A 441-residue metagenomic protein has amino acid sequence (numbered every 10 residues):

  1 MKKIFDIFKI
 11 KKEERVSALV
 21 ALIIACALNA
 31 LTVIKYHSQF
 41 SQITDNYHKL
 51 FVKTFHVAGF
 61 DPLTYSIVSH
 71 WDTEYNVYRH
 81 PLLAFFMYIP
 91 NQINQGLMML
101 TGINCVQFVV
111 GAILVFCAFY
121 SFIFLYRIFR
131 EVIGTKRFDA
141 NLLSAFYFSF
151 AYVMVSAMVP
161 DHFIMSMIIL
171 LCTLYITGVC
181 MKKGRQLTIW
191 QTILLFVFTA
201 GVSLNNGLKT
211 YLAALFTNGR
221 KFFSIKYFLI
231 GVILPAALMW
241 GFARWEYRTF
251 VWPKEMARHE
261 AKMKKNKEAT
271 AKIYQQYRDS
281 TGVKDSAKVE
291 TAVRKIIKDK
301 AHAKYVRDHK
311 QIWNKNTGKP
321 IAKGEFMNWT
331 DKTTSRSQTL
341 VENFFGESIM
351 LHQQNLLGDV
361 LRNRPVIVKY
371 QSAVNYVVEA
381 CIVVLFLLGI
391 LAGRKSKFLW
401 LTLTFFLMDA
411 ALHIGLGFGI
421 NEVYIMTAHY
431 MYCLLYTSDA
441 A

Functional and structural regions predicted by a protein language model:
K9-G59, I67-W71, L234-R248: Transmembrane signal-anchor helices characteristic of membrane glycosylation enzymes that use polyprenol
P62-F108, R294-L388, G393, L399-T402: Lumenal/periplasmic acceptor-binding loop at the mouth of the active site in multi-pass, GT-C-fold membrane enzymes
G102-Y126, S144-A151, M167, Y376 (+1 more regions): Transmembrane alpha-helical segments of multi-pass membrane glycosylation machinery that act on lipid-linked glycans
L125-S149, W400, T404: Transmembrane-helix signature of polytopic, membrane-embedded enzymes that assemble or transfer cell-envelope glycans
M158-H162: Short acidic/glycine- and proline-prone juxtamembrane loop motifs at membrane-interface regions of multi-pass membrane
M165-K182: Specific aromatic-rich, kink-prone transmembrane helix
T188-N206, T210-N218, G231-A237: Membrane-interface alpha helices of multi-pass inner-membrane proteins
Y436-A441: Conserved small/polar residues in nucleotide/adenosyl-binding loops
